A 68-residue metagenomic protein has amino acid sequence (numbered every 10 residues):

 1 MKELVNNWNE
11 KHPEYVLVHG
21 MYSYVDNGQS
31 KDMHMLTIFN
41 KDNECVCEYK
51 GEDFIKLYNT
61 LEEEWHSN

Functional and structural regions predicted by a protein language model:
K2-N6: Structural boundary micro-motifs
N9-N68: Acidic, low-complexity, intrinsically disordered interaction modules
